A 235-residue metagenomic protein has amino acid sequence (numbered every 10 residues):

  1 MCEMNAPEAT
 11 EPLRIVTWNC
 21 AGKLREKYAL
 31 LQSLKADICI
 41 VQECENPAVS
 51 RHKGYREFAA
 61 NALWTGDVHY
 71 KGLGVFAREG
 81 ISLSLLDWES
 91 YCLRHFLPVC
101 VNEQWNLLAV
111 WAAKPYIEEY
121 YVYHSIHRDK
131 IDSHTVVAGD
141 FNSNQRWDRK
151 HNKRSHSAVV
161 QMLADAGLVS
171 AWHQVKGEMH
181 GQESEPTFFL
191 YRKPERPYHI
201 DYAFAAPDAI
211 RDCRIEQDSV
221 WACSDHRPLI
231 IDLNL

Functional and structural regions predicted by a protein language model:
M1-G54, T65: N-terminal, active-site-proximal structural segment of metallo-dependent hydrolase catalytic domains
E8, F76-E79, P98-E103, A205-P207 (+2 more regions): Active-site beta-strand termini and strand-to-loop segments that position acidic
N19, G139-D140, H226: Active-site glycine-centered loops adjacent to acidic/histidine catalytic or metal-binding residues that shape
A21, E45, S82, W111-A113 (+2 more regions): Catalytic metal-binding/acid-base residues of hydrolase active sites
C44-P115: Structured beta-strand-rich core segments of catalytic domains in phosphoester-bond hydrolases
V68-S84, Q182-E183, F189-R211, N234: Conserved beta strand-loop-helix elements of the APE1-like EEP
Y120-I200: Metal-dependent phosphoesterases centered on the DNase I-like endonuclease/exonuclease/phosphatase
A209-V220: Low-complexity, intrinsically disordered Gly/Pro/Thr-rich segments
